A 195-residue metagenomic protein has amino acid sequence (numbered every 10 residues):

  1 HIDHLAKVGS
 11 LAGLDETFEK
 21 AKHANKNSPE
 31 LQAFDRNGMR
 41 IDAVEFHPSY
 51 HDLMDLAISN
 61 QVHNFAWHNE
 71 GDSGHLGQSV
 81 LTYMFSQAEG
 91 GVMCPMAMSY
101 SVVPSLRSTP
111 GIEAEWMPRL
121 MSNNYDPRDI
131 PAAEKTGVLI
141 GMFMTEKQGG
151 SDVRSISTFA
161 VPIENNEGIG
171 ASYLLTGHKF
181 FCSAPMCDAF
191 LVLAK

Functional and structural regions predicted by a protein language model:
H1-G71: Extended, charge-enriched "interface" segments that sit outside catalytic cores
R40-P131, S183-A184: Internal helix-loop-helix
H75-M84, I163-I169, L174: Short, hydrophobic/aliphatic alpha-helical segments
S105-L106, M144, A194: Hydrophobic residues within well-ordered, non-membrane alpha-helices that form the packing/core of soluble catalytic
I112-I163, G168-A171: Internal maturation/activation junctions in enzymes
G170-K195: A short core secondary-structure module
